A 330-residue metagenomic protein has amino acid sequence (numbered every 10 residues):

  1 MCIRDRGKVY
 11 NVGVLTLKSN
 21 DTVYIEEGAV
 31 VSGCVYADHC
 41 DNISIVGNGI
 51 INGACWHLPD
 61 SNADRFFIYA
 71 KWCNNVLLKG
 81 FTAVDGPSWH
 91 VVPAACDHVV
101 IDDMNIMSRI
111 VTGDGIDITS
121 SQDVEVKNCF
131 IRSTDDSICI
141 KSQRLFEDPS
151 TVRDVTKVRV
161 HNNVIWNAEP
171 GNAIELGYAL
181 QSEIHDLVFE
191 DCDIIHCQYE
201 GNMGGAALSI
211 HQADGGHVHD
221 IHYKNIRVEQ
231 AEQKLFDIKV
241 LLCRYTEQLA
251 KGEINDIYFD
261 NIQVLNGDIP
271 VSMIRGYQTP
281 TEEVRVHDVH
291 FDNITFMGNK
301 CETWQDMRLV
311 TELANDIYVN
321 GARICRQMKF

Functional and structural regions predicted by a protein language model:
R4-F330: Extracellular/periplasmic carbohydrate-active domains that bind, remodel, or depolymerize complex polysaccharides
